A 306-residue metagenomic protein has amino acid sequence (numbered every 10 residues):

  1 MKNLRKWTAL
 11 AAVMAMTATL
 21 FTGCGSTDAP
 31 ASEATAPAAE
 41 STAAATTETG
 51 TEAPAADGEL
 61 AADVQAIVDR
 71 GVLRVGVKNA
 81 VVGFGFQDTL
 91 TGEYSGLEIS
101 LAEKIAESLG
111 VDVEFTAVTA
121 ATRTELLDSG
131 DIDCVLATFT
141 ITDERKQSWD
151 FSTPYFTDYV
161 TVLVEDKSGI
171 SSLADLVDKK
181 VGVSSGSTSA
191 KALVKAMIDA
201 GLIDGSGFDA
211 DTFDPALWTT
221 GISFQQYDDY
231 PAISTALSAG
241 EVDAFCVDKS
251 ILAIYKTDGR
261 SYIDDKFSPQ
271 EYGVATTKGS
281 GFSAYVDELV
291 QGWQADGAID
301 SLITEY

Functional and structural regions predicted by a protein language model:
L20-T35: Bacterial lipoprotein signal-peptidase II cleavage site
T49-T138: Extracytoplasmic small-molecule ligand-binding "clamshell" domains of the periplasmic binding protein/Venus flytrap
A55-A62, T188-G221, T257-K266, V290-Y306: Ligand-binding clefts/hinges and TM-proximal coupling segments of bilobed small-molecule sensing domains
L73-G76, A174-A192, I198-A200: Short loop->beta-strand "edge-of-pocket" segments that line small-molecule binding or catalytic clefts across diverse
I99, E103, E107, D112-D175 (+2 more regions): Acidic, polar ligand-binding/catalytic clefts
I99, E114-L126, S168, S206-T235 (+1 more regions): Short helix-initiation/N-cap motifs at beta->coil->alpha
E125, F139-S148, V194-K195, P231-S268: A ligand-binding cleft/hinge motif common to bilobed small-molecule-binding domains
F156-V164, K249-Q291: Periplasmic-binding protein-like
